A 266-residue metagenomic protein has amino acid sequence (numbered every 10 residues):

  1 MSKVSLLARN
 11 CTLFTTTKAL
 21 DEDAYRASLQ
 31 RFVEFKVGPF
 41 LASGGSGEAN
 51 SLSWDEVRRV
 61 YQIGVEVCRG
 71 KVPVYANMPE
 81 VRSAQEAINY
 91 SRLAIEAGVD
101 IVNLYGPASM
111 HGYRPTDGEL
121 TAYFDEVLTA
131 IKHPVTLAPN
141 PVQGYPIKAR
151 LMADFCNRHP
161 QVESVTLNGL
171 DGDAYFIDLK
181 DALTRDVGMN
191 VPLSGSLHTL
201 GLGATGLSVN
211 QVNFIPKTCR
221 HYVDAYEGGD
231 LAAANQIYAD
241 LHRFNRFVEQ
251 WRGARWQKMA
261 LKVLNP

Functional and structural regions predicted by a protein language model:
S2-P146, M152: Active-site beta->alpha loop and helix N-cap motifs at the rims of alpha/beta catalytic domains
A8, D224, K258-K262: Generic alpha-helical structural context detector
Y25, V57, A87, L120 (+4 more regions): Generic structural signal for well-ordered, non-membrane alpha-helical segments in soluble metabolic enzymes
Y61, A87, F176, P216-C219 (+1 more regions): A general structural signal for well-ordered alpha-helical segments in protein cores
E66-V72, A97-G98, I131-H133, R158-Q161 (+3 more regions): Short helix-capping segments at alpha-helix termini
E126-L128, P141-W251: Catalytic alpha/beta core domains of metabolic enzymes, predominantly
H242-P266: Conserved short secondary-structure transition element at the edge of the structured enzyme core that lines
